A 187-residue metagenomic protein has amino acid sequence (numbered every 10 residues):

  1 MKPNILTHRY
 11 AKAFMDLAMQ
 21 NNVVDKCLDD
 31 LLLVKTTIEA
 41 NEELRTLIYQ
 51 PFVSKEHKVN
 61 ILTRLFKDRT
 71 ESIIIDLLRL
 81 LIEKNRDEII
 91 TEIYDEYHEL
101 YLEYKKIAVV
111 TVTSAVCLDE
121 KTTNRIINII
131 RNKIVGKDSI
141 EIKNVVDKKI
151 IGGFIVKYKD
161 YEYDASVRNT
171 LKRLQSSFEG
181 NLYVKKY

Functional and structural regions predicted by a protein language model:
M1-Y187: Elongated, mostly alpha-helical coiled-coil "stalk/stator" tethers of large membrane protein machines
